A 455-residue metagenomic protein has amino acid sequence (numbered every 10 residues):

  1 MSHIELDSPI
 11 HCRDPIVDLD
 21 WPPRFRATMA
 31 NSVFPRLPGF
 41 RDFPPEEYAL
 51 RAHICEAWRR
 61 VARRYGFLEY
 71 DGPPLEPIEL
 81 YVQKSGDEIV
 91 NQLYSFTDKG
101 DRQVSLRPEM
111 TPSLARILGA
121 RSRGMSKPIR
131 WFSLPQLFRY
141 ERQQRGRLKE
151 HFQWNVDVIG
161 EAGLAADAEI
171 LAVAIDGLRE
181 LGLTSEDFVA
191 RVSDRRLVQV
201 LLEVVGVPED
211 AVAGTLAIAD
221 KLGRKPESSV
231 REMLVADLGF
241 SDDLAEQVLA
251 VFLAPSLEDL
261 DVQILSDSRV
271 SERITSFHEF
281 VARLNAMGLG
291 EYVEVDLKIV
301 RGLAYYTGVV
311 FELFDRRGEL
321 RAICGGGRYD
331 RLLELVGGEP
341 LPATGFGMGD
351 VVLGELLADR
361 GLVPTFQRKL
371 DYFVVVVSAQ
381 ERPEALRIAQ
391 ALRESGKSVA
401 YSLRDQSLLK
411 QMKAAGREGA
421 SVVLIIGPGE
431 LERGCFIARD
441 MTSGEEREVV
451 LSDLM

Functional and structural regions predicted by a protein language model:
M29-Y48: Auxiliary tRNA-acceptor-end handling modules of aminoacyl-tRNA synthetases
E47-Y65, E76-P77, G100-D101, T111-R123 (+3 more regions): Positively charged, Gly/Ser-enriched RNA/tRNA-binding surfaces
Y70-V104, R147: Polyanion/phosphate-binding surface patch
N91-G100, G206-S228, D315: Acidic, His- and aromatic-enriched active-site or binding-groove loops in soluble protein domains that engage sugars
